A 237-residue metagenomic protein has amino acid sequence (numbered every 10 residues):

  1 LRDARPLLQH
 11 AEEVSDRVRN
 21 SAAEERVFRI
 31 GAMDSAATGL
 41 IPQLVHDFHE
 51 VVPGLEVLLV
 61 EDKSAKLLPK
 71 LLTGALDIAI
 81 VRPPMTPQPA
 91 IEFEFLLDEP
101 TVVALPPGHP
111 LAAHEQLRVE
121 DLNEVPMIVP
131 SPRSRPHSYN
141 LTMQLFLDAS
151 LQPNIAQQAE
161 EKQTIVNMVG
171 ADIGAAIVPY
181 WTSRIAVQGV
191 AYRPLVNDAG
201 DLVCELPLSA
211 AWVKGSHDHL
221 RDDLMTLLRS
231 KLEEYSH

Functional and structural regions predicted by a protein language model:
L1-N20: Alpha-helical "hinge/linker" immediately C-terminal to small N-terminal DNA-binding modules
A22, A90-T101, L105-M127, D222: Flexible hinge/capping segments at coil-to-helix
E24-P87, A159: Central regulatory/effector-binding core of bacterial HTH transcription factors
R29-G31, T101, L117-H137, L232-E233: Short loop->beta-strand "edge-of-pocket" segments that line small-molecule binding or catalytic clefts across diverse
L40, S183, A191-H237: A late-sequence structural motif
K63-L68, L72-L76, P132-R193: Hydrophobic hinge/microswitch elements
E92-V102, I177-S183, V187-C204: Short beta-strand->loop
M127-A149, D218-T226, Y235-S236: Secondary-structure junction motif
